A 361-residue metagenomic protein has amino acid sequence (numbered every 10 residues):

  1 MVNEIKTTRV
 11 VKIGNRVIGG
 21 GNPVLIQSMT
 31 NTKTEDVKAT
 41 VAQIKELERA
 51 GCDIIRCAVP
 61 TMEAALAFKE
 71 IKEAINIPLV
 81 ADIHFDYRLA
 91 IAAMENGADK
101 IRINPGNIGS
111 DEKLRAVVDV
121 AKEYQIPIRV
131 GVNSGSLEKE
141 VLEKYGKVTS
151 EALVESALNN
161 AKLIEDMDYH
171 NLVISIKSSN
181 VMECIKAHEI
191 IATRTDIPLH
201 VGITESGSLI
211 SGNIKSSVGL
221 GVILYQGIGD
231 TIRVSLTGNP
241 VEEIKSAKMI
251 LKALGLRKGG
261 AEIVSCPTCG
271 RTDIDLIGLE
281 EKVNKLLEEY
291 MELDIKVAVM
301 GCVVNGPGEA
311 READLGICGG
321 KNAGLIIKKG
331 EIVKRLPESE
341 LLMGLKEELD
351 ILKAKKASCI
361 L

Functional and structural regions predicted by a protein language model:
M1-M29, K122, K285: N-terminal amphipathic alpha-helix/helix-capping segment at the start of soluble metabolic enzymes
G21-A39, A58, I77-F85, V141-V154 (+1 more regions): Active-site mouth loops of central-metabolism enzymes
I26, D82, V130, I174 (+5 more regions): Conserved, mostly hydrophobic/aromatic
N31, D36-V37, E48-I71, R102-S110 (+1 more regions): Glycine-rich, proline-tolerant flexible connector loops at the mouths of alpha/beta enzymes
M62-I83, A116-I128, H188-L199, V283-K285: Alpha-helix-loop-beta-strand connector modules within alpha/beta enzyme cores
A74-I77, M94-I101, K122-Y124, A192-P198 (+3 more regions): Glycine-enriched alpha-helix->loop->beta-strand junction motifs that scaffold or abut catalytic
R88-R129: Hydrophobic or amphipathic alpha-helical targeting/insertion segments
N133, V141-L287: Catalytic alpha/beta core domains of metabolic enzymes, predominantly
